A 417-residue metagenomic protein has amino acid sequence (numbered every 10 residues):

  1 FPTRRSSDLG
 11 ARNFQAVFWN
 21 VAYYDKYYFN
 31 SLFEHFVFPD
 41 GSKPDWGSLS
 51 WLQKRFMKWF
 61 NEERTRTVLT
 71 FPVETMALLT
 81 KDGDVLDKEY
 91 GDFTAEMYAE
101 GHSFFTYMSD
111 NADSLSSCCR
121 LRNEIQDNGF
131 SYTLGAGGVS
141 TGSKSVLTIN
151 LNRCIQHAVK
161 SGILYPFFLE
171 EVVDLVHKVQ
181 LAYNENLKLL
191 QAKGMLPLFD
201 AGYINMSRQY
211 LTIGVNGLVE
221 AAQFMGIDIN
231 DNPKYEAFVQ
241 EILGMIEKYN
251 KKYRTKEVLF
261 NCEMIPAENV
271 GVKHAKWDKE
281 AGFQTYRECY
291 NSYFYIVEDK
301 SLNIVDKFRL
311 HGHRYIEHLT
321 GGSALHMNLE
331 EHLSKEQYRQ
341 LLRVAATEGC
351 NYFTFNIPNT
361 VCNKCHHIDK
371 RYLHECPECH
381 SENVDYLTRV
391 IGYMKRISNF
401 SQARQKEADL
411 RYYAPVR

Functional and structural regions predicted by a protein language model:
F1-S207, D228, N232-P377, S381-Y386: Conserved catalytic cores of very large enzyme subunits
T3, L151, Q156, R208 (+4 more regions): Generic structural "secondary-structure junction" signal
G101, G214-G217, G321-S323, N356 (+4 more regions): Glycine-centered flexibility motif
D200-A221: Core structural elements
E220-D228: Well-ordered alpha-helical scaffold segments within catalytic/enzyme domains
N363, E378-R417: Long, charge-rich boundary regions
